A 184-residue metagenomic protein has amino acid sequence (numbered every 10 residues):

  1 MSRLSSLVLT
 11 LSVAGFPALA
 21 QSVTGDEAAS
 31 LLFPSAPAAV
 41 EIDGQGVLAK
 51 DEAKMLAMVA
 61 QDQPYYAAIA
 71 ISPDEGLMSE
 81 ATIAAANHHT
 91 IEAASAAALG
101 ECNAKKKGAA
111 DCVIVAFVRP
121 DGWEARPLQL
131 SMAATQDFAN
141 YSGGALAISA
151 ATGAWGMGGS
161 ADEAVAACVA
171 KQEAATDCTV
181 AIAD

Functional and structural regions predicted by a protein language model:
M1-S2, A20: Initiator methionine at the very start of the polypeptide chain
S2-T10: Sec-dependent signal peptide recognition, specifically the positively charged N-region followed immediately by
L9-V13, A29-L31: Short N-terminal leader segment in a subset of presequences, especially plant chloroplast and some mitochondrial
G15-P17: N-terminal signal peptide c-region/cleavage motif recognized by signal peptidases
Q21-D184: Secreted/extracellular ectodomain signature
